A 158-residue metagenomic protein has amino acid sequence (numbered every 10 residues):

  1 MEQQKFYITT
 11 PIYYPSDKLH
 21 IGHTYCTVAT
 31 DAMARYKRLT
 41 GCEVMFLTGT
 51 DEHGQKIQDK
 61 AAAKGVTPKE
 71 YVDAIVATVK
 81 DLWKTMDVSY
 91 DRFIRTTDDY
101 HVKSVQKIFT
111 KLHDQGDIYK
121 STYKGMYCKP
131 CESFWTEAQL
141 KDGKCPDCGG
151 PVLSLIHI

Functional and structural regions predicted by a protein language model:
E2-I75, R92-F109, C131, C148: N-terminal catalytic cores of NTP/NDP-binding nucleotidyl/phosphoryl-transfer enzymes
V79-S89: A glycine-rich helix N-cap at a beta->alpha junction
D117-I118: A short, conserved structural fragment
K124, K141-D142: Short metal-coordination and nucleic-acid-contact micro-motifs, chiefly zinc-binding Cys/His arrays
C128, C145: Short cysteine-rich clusters marking metal-coordination/redox-active sites
W135, V152: Cys/His-rich microdomains that often coordinate metals
I156-I158: Conserved small/polar residues in nucleotide/adenosyl-binding loops
